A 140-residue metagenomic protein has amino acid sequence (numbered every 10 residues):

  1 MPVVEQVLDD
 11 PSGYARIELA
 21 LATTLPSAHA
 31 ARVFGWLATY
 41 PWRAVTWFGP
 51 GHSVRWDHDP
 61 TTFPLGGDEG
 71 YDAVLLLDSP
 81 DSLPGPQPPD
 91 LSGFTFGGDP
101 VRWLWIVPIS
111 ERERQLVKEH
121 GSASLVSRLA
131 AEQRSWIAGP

Functional and structural regions predicted by a protein language model:
M1-P140: Acidic, proline/glycine-rich low-complexity IDRs
